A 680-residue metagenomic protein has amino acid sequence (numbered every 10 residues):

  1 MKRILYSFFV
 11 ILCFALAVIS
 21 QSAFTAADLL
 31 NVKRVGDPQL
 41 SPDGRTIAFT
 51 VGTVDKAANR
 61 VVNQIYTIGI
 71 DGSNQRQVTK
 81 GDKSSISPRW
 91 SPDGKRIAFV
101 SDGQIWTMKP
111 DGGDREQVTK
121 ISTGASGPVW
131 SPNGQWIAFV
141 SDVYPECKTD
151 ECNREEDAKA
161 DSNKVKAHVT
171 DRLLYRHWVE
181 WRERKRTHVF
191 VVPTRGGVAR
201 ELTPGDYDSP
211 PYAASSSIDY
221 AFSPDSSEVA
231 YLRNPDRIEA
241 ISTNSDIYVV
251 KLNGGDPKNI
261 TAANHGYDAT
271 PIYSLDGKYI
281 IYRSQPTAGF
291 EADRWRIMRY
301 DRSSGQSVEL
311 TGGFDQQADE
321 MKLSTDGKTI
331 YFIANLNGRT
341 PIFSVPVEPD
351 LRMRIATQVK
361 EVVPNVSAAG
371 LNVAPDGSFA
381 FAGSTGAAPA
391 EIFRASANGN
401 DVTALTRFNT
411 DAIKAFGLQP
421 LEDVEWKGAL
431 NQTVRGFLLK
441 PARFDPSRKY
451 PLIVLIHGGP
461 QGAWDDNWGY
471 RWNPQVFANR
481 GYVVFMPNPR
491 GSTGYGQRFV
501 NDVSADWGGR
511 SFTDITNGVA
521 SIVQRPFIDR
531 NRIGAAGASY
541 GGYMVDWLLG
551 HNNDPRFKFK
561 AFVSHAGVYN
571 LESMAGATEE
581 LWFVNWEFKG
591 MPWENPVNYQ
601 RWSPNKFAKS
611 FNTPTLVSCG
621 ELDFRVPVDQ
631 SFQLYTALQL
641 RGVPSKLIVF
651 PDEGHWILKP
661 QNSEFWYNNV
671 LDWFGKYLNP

Functional and structural regions predicted by a protein language model:
Q39, A138-V140, K166-D171, Y175-G205 (+7 more regions): Non-catalytic accessory segments flanking enzyme active sites
P42-D43, P92-D93, P132-N133, P224-D225 (+3 more regions): Residue-level detector of Asp-centered blade-edge/turn motifs that repeat once per structural unit in beta-propeller
G44-I47, G94-A98, I137, V229 (+3 more regions): Hydrophobic beta-strand positions that form the internal "hydrophobic ladder" of WD40/Gbeta-like beta-propeller blades
V51-Q64, T79-S85, A98-W106, P110 (+12 more regions): A flexible loop/linker signature enriched in serine peptidases of the S9 family
G69-S73, K109-G113, P193-G197, K251-G255 (+3 more regions): Short loop/turn segments that connect beta-strands within beta-propeller blades
K440, R448-G458: Short beta-strand element of the alpha/beta-hydrolase
K449, P460-P474, P489, D629-Q630: The serine-hydrolase catalytic nucleophile loop
N473, A478-R480, M486-P680: Active-site-proximal cap/loop segments of hydrolase catalytic domains
